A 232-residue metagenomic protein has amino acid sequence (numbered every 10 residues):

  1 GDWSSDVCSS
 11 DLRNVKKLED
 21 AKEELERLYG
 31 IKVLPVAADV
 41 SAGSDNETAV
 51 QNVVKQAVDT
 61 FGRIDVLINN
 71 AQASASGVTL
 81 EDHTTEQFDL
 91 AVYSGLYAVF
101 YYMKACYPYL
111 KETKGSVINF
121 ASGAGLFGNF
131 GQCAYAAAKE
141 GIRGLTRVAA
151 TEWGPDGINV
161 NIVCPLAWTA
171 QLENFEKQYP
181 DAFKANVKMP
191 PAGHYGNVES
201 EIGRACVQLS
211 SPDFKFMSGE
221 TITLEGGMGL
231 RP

Functional and structural regions predicted by a protein language model:
G1-V7: Single conserved hydrophobic/aromatic residue that forms the stacking wall/gate of nucleotide- or nucleobase-binding
V40-S41, P180-S200: Catalytic Tyr-x(3-8)-Lys segment
G77, F127, K188, C206 (+1 more regions): Short C-terminal tail/terminal secondary-structure segment of NAD(P)H-dependent dehydrogenase/reductase domains
V78-L80, T84-D89, F183-N186: Substrate-binding pocket helix/loop in short-chain dehydrogenase/reductase
M103, A138, T146: Active-site helix of classical SDR
S122: Residue(s) in the substrate-gating loop at a strand-loop-helix junction that position the organic substrate next
G154, N159, M217-G219: Short, small/polar-rich loop/turn modules that mediate ligand/substrate recognition or access, typified
